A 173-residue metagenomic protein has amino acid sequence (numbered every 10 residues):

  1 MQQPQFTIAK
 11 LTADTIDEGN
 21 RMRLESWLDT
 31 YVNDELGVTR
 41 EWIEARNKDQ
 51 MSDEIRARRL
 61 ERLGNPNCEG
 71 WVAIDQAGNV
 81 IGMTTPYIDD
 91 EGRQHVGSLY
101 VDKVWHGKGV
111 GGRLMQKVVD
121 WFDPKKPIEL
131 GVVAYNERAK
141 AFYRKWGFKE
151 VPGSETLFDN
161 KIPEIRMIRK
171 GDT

Functional and structural regions predicted by a protein language model:
Q2, I165-T173: Terminal substrate-recognition subdomain of acyl/acetyltransferases
F6, K10-I16, R21-V104, M115-K117 (+2 more regions): Acetyl-CoA-dependent GNAT
C68, I162-M167: Short hydrophobic/aromatic beta-strand or adjacent loop that forms the aromatic wall/cage of a ligand/substrate-binding
V72, H95, Y100, G109 (+2 more regions): Conserved beta-strand segments that form the floor/walls of ligand-binding pockets within enzyme and binding domains
N79, S98, D102-Q116, V133-A141 (+1 more regions): Conserved glycine-rich acetyl-CoA-binding loop
V119, R144-G153: Conserved acetyl-CoA-binding loop of GNAT-fold acetyltransferases
D120-I128: Short glycine/proline-enriched coil/turn segments at helix->beta-strand junctions
L130-K140, T156-I162: Conserved beta-strand-loop-alpha-helix junction that forms the acyl-donor binding cleft
